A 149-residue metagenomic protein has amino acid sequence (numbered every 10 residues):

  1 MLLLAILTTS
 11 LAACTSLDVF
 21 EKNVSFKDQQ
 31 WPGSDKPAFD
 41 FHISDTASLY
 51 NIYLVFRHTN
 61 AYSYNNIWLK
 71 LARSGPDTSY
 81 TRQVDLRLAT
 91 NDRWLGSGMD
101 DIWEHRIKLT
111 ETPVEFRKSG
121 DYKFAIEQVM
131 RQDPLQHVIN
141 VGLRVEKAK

Functional and structural regions predicted by a protein language model:
S10-A13: C-terminal motif of bacterial Sec signal peptides marking the signal peptidase cleavage site
T15-D18: Bacterial signal peptide processing site
N23-I43: Post-signal peptide N-terminal segment of mature Sec-exported envelope proteins
A47-L49, Y64-N66, R117-D121: Extracellular Ig-like/FN3 beta-sandwich strand-entry sites
L54-Y62: Short amphipathic, basic-aromatic surface patches that mediate peripheral association with negatively charged
S63-L69, H137-I139: Short coil-to-beta strand junction motifs in C2/discoidin
Q83-E115: An anionic, turn-rich surface loop/hairpin at beta-sheet edges that serves as a generic interaction/coordination patch
R117-D133, H137-A148: Internal, hydrophobic beta-strand segments that form the core of beta-sheet-rich folds
